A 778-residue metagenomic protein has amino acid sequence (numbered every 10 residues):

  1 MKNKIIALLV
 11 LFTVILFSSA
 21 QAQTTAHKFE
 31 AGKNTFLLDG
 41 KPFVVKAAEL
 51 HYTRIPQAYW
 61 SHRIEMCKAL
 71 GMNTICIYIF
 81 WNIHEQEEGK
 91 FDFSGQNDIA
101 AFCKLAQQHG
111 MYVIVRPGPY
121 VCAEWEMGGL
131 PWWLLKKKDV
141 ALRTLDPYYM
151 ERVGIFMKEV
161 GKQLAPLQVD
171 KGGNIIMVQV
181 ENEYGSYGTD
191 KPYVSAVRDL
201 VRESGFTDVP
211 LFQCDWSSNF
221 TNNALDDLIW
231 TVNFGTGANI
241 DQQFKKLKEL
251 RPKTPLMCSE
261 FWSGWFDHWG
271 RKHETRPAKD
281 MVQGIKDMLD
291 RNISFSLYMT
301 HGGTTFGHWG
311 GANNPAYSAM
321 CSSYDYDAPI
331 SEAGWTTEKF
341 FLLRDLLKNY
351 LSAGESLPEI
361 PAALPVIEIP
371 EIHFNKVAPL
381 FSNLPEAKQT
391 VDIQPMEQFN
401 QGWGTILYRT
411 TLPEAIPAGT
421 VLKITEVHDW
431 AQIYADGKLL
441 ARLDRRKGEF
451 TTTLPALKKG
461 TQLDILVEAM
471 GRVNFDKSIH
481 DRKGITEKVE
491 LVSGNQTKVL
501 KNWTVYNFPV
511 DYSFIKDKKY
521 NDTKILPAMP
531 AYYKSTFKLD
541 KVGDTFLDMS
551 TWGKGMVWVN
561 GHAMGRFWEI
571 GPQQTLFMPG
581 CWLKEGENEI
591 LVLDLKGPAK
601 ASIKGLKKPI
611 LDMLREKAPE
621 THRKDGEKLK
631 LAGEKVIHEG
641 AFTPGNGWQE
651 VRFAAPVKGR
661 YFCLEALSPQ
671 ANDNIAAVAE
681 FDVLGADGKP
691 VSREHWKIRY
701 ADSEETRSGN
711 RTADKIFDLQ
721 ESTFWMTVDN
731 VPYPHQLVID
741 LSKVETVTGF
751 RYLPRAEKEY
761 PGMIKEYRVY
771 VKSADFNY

Functional and structural regions predicted by a protein language model:
A22-T74, K104: N-terminal carbohydrate-binding accessory modules
W60-E126, R198-E203: Aromatic-lined substrate-binding rim segments of carbohydrate-active enzymes
G89-G95, Q108, P119-R143, V194-D199 (+3 more regions): Aromatic- and acidic-residue-enriched segments that line the glycan-binding/catalytic groove of carbohydrate-active
E151-L225: Active-site neighborhood of glycoside hydrolase catalytic domains
S204, G237-S331, W335: Catalytic-core region of carbohydrate-active enzymes that cleave or remodel glycosidic bonds
A418-Y434, F537-N560, F567-W568, I590-L593: Aromatic-lined ligand-binding clefts that engage carbohydrates, nucleic acids, or primary amines
I465-G471, V592-P598, E665-N672: Short beta-strand-plus-loop segments that form exposed binding edges in beta-rich domains
M564, D625-G633, A641-K697, D702-Y778: Aromatic, loop-rich ligand-recognition surfaces of beta-strand-rich domains
